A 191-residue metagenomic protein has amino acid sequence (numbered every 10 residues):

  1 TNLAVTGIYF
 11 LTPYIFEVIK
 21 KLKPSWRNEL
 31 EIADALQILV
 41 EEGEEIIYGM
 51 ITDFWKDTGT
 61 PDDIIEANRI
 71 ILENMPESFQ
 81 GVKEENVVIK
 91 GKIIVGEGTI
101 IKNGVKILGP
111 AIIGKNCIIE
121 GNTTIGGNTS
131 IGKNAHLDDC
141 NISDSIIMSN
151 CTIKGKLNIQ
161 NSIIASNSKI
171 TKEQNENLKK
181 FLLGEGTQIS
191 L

Functional and structural regions predicted by a protein language model:
T1-P13, E17, L22: Conserved core of the sugar-phosphate nucleotidyltransferase
Y14, K20-L191: Left-handed beta-helix
